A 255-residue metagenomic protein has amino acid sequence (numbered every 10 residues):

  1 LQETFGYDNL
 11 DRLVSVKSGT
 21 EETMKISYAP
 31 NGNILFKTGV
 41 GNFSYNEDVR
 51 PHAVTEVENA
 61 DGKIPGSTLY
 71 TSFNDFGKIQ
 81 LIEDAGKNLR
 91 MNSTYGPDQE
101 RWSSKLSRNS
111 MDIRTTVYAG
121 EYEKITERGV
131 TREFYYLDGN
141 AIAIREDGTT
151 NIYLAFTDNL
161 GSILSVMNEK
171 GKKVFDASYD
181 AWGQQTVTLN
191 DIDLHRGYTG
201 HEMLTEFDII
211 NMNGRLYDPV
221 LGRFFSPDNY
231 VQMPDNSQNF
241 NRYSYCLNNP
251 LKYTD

Functional and structural regions predicted by a protein language model:
L1, T254-D255: Short, intrinsically disordered, charge-balanced linker/junction segments flanking boundaries in proteins
L1-I152, K170-V174, T188-L194: Acidic/glycine-rich beta-solenoid
F43-Y45, D147-N213, V220, R242 (+1 more regions): A motif-centric feature for acidic-aromatic and gly/ser/thr-rich catalytic loops and repeats
K78, E100-R101, N213-R215, R223: Short, cationic motifs built from Arg/Lys/His that form the positively charged side of catalytic pockets
G86, Y122, E202-M203, L216: Short, flexible loop/turn elements at secondary-structure junctions
L204, V231-Q232: Short histidine/acidic/glycine/proline-rich micro-motifs that form metal- and phosphate-coordinating active-site loops
M233-Q238: Short linker/helix segments within small regulatory modules
